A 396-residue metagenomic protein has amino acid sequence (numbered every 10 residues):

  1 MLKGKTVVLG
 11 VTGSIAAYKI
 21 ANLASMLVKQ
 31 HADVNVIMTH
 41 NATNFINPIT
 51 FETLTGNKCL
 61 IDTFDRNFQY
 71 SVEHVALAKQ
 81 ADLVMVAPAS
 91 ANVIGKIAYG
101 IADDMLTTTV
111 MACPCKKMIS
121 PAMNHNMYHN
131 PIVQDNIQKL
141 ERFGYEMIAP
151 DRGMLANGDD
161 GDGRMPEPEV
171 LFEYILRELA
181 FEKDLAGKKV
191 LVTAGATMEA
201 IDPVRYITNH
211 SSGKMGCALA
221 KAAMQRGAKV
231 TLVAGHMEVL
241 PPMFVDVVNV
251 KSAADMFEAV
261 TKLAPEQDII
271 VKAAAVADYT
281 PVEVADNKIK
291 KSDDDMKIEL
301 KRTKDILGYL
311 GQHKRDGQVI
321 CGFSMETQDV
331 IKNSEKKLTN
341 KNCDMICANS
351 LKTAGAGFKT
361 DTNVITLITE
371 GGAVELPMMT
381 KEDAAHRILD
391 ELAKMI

Functional and structural regions predicted by a protein language model:
M1-M118, N124-G213, C217-I396: A cross-family phosphate/adenosyl-ligand binding-site feature
